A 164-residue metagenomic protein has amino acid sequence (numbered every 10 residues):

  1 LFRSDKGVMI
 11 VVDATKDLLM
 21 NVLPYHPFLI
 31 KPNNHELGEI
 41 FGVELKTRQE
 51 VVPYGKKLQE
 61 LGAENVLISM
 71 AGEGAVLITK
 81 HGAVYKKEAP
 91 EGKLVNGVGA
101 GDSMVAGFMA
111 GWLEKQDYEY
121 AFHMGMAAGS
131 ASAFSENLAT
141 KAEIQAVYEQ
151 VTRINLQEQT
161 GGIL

Functional and structural regions predicted by a protein language model:
L1-F2: Short, small-residue-biased leader/transition segments that mark boundaries at the very start of proteins
D5, M20-N21, R48-L164: Conserved phosphate-binding/catalytic region of the ribokinase-like
D17-H26: Glycine-rich, charge-decorated loop segments at or immediately adjacent to ligand/cofactor-binding or catalytic sites
L19, L37-G38: A generic structural signal for short hydrophobic patches within well-formed alpha-helices
V22, I40-F41: Residues that scaffold the ATP/ADP-binding catalytic core of kinase and kinase-like folds
P27-H35: Non-cysteine beta-strand/loop elements that form the S-adenosyl-L-methionine
